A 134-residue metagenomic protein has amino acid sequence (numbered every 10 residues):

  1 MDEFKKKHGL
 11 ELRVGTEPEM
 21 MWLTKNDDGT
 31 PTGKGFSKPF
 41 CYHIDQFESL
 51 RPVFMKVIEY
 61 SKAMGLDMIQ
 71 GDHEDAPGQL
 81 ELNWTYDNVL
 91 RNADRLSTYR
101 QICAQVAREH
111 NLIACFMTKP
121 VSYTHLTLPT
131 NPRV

Functional and structural regions predicted by a protein language model:
M1-H73, V89-T98, L112: ATP/Mg2+-dependent ligation/transfer catalytic cores
G78-L80, L126: A short, glycine/Asx- and small/polar-enriched loop/turn that sits immediately N-terminal to a beta-strand
L80-D87: Short, hydrophobic beta-strand segments
Y99-N111: A short, contiguous, amphipathic alpha-helix enriched in charged residues
M117-S122: Short, solvent-exposed loop/turn elements at beta->coil junctions and helix N-caps that rim active or binding pockets
T124-T130: Conserved small/polar residues in nucleotide/adenosyl-binding loops
